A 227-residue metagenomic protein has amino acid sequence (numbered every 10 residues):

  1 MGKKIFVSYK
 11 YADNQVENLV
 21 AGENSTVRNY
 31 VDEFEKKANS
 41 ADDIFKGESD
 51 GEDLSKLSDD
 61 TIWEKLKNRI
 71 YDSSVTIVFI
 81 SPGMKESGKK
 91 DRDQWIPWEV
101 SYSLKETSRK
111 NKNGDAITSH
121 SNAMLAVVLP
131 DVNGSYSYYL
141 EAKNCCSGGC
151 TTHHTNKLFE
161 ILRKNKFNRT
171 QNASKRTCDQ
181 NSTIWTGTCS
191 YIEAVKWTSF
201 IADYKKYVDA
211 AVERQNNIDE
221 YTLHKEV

Functional and structural regions predicted by a protein language model:
M1-V75, K196-V227: Conserved N-terminal substructure of TIR/SEFIR domains
K4-F6, Y11, Q15-E17, P130-V227: C-terminal interaction surface of TIR/SEFIR-family domains
N14-S25, E86-I96, S137-N144: Short, flexible/disordered intra-domain loops and linkers
S58-N68, V100, L104-D115: Short secondary-structure capping micro-motifs at structural edges
T76-P82: Short, compact, well-ordered microdomains
P82-G83, T107-K110, D115-S135: Short beta-alpha junction loops
G83-R109: Conserved TIR/SEFIR loop-to-helix hotspot centered on a Trp-containing motif with a nearby acidic residue
